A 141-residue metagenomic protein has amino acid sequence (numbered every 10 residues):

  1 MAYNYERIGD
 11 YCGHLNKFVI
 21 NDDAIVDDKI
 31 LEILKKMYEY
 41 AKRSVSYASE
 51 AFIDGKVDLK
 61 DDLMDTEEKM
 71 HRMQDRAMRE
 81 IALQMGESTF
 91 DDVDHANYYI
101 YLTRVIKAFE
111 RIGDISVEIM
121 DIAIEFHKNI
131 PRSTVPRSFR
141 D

Functional and structural regions predicted by a protein language model:
M1-D141: Cytosolic, long alpha-helical scaffolding segments
